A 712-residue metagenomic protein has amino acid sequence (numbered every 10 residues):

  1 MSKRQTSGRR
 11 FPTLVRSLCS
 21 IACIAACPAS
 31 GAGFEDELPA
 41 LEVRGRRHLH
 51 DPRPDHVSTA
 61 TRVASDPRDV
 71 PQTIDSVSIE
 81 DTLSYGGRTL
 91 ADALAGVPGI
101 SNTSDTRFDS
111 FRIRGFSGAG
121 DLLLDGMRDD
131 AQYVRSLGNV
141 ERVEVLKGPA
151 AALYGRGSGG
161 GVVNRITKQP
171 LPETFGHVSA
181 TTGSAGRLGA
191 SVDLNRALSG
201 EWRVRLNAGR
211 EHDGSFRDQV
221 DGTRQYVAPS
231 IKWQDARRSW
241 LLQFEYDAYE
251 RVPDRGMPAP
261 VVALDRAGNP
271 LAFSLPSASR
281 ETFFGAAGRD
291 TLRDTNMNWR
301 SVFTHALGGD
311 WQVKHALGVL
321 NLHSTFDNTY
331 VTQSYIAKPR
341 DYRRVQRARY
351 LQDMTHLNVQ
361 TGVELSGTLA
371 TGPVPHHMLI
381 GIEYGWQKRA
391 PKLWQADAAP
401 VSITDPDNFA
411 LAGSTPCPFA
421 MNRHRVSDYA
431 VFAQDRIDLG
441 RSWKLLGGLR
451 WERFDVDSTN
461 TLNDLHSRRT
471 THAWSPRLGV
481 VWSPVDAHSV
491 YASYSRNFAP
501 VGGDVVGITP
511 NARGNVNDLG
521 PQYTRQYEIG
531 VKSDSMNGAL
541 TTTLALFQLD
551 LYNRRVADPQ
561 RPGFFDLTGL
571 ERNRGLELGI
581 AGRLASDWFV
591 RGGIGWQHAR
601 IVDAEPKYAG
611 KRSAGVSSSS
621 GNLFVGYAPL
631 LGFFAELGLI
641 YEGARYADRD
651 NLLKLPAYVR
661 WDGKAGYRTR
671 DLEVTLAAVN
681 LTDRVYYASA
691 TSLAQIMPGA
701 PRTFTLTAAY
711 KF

Functional and structural regions predicted by a protein language model:
L38-E173, N497, I529: Acidic, small-polar-rich N-terminal luminal/periplasmic segments of exported/outer-membrane proteins
G138-E141, A152-P229, W233-W240, M297 (+1 more regions): Outer-membrane beta-barrel translocator/receptor signature
E211-S215, A228-Q234, S239-T304, S324-H356 (+3 more regions): Acidic/polar loop-and-plug regions of large Gram-negative outer-membrane beta-barrel proteins
E250-L264, K388-A390, D455, V480-E528 (+4 more regions): Surface-exposed extracellular loop regions of Gram-negative outer-membrane beta-barrel proteins, predominantly
W299-L322, R347-T459: Face-selective signature of the C-terminal outer-membrane beta-barrel domain
V302-G308, Q312-G318, L322-N328, V490-Y491 (+4 more regions): Membrane-embedded beta-barrel scaffold of Gram-negative outer-membrane proteins
M378, A492, Y527, S613-F712: Conserved C-terminal beta-signal and adjacent last beta-strands/turns of outer-membrane beta-barrel proteins
A539, A545-D550, L567-R649, T682-V685 (+1 more regions): Gram-negative outer-membrane beta-barrel transporters
